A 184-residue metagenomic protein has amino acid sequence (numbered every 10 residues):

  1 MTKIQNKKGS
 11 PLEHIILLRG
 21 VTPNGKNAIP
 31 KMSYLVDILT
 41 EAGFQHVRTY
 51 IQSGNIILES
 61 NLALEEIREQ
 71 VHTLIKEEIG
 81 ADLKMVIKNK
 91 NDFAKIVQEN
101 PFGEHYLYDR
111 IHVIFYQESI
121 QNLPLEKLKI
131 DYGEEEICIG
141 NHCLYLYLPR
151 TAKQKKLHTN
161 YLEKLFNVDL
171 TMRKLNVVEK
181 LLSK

Functional and structural regions predicted by a protein language model:
M1-S10: Basic/polar N-terminal segments that are highly enriched at the extreme N-terminus, encompassing both cleavable
S10-S53, I57-K184: Surface-exposed, charge/polar-rich loops and edge strands
